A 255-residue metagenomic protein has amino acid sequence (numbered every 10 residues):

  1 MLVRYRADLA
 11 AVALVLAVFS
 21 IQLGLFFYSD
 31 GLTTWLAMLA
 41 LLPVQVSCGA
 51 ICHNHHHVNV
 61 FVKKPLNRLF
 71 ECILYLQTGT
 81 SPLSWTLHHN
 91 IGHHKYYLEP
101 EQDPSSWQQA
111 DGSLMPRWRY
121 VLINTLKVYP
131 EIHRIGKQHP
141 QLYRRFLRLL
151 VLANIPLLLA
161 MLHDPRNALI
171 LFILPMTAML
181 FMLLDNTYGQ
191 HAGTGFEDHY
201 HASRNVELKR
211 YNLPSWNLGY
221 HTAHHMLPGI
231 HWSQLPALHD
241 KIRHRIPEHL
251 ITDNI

Functional and structural regions predicted by a protein language model:
M1-H55, R68, Y75-I170, S233-I255: Non-catalytic, topology-defining segments of multipass membrane proteins
C48-V58, W85-L98, N186-T194, P214-W232: Histidine-centered catalytic micro-motifs
V58-E71: Membrane-interface motifs of alpha-helical transmembrane segments
F61-V62, H199, W232-S233, H239: Short, function-defining helix-loop hinge/capping sites that tune catalysis or transport
K63-P65, R148-L149, Y211-N212: Short helix-capping and inter-helix turn/linker motifs at the boundaries of alpha-helical repeat units
I73-P82, R204-Y220: Cytosolic juxtamembrane regulatory segments of multi-pass membrane proteins
I170, L174-E207, N212-S215: Extended hydrophobic/aromatic segments used for targeting, binding, or gating
T194-D198, L227, A237, R243-R245: Polar-ligand-bearing catalytic/cofactor-coordination segments of membrane-embedded or membrane-tethered inner-membrane
